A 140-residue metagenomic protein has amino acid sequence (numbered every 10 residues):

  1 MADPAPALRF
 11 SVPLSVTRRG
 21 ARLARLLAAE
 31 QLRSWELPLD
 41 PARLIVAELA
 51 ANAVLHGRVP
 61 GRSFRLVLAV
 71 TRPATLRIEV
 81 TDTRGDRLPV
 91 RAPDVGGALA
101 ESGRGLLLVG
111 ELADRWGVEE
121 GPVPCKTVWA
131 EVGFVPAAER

Functional and structural regions predicted by a protein language model:
M1-P41: Bergerat-fold GHKL ATPase/HATPase_c domain
M1-S11, V54-R140: Conserved beta-strand-loop-beta-strand hairpin that lines the nucleotide-binding pocket of ATP/GTP-utilizing enzymes
L37-G61: Conserved ATP-binding N-box helix of the HATPase_c
